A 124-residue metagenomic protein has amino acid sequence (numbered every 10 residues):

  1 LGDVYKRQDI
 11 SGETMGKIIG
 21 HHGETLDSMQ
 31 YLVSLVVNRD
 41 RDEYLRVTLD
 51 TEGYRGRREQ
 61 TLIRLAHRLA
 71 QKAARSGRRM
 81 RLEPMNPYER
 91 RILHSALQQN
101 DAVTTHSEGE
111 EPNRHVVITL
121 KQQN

Functional and structural regions predicted by a protein language model:
L1-Y5: Short, small-residue-biased leader/transition segments that mark boundaries at the very start of proteins
K6-R7, S11-E13, H21-E24, S28 (+2 more regions): Intrinsic disorder
K17: Internal active-site segments that recognize and position negatively charged phosphoryl groups and nucleotide moieties
